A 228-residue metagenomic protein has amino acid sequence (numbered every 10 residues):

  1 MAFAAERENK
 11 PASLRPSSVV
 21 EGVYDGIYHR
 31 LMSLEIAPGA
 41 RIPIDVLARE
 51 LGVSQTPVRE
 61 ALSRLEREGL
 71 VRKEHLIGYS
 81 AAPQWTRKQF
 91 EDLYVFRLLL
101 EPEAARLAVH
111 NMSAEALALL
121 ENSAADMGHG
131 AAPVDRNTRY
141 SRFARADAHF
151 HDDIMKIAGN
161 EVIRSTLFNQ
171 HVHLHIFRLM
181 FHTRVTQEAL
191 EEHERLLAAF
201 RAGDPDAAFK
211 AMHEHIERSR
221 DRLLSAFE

Functional and structural regions predicted by a protein language model:
M1-H110, E228: Short linear motifs at protein or domain termini
S18, S141, T186-E188: Short helix-capping and inter-helix turn/linker motifs at the boundaries of alpha-helical repeat units
G69-R72, N122-S123, R184-Q187: Mobile beta-alpha loop/short-helix "lid" or hinge segments that flank ligand
V109, G159, H182-T183: Short helix-capping/hinge motifs at transmembrane helix termini and TM-loop junctions
A114-L179, L190-A198, A207-E217: Conserved amphipathic alpha-helical segments that form helical-bundle/coiled-coil interaction surfaces
E217-E228: Short, charge-rich amphipathic alpha-helical segments embedded in non-transmembrane helical bundles/solenoids
